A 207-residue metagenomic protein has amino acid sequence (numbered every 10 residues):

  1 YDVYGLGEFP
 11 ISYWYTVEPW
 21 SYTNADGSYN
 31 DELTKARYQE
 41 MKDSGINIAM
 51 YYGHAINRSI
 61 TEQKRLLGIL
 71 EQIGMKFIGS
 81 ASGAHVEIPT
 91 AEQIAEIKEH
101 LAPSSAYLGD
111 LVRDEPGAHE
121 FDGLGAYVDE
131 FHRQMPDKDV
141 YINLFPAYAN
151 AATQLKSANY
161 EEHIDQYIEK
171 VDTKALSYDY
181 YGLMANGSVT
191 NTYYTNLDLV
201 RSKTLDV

Functional and structural regions predicted by a protein language model:
Y1-V207: Glycan-processing catalytic domains of CAZymes
